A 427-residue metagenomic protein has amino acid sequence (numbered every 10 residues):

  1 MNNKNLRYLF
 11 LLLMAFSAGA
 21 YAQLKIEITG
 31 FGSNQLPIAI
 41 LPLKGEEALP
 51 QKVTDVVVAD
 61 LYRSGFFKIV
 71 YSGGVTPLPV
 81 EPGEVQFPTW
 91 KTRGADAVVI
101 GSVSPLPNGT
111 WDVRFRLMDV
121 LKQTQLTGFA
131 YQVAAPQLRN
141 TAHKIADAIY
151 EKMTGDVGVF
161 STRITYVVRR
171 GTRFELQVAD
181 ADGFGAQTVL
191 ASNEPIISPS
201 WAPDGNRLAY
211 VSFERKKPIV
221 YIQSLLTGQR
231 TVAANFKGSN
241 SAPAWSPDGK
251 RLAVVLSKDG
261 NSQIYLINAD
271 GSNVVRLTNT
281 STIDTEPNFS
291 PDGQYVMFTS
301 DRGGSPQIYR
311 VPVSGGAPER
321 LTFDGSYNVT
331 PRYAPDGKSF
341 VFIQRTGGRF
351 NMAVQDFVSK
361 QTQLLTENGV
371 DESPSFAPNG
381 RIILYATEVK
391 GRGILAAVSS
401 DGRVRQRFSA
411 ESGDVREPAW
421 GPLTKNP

Functional and structural regions predicted by a protein language model:
S17-G19: N-terminal signal peptide c-region/cleavage motif recognized by signal peptidases
L24, V58, P82-A148: Amphipathic beta-strand/beta-sheet edge segments enriched in Tyr/Trp
E27-P88, V99, V103-P105: Short beta-strand->alpha-helix linker/helix-N-cap micro-motif that forms a surface specificity/interaction loop
G109-D112, T172-Q177, K217-Y221, N261-Y265 (+3 more regions): Structural motif
I164, G205-L208, G249-A253, G293-M297 (+2 more regions): Hydrophobic beta-strand positions that form the internal "hydrophobic ladder" of WD40/Gbeta-like beta-propeller blades
R169, F213, S257, D301 (+2 more regions): Short loop/turn segments immediately following the C-termini of beta-strands
D180-I197, Q223-S241, I267-I283, V311-Y327 (+2 more regions): Multi-bladed beta-propeller domains
